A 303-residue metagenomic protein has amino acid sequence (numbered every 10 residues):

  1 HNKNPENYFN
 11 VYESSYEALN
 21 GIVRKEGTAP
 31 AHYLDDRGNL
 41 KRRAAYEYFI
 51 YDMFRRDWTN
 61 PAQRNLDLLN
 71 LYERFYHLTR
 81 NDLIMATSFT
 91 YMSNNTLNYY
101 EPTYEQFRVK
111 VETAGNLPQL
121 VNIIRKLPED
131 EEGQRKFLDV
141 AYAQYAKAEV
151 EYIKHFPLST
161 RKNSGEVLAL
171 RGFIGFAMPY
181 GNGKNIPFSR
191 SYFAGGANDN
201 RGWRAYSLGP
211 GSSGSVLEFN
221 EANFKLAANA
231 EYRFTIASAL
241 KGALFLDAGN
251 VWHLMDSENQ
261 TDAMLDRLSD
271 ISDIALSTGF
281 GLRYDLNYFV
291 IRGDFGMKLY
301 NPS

Functional and structural regions predicted by a protein language model:
K3-F234, F245-A248, W252-D262, R267: C-terminal outer-membrane beta-barrel translocator/porin domains of Gram-negative envelope proteins and their
P102, A237-A239, Y288: A cross-taxa feature marking solvent-exposed loop/turn segments within ectodomains of secreted and single-pass membrane
V167-A169, K241, V290-R292: Membrane-spanning beta-strand positions in outer-membrane beta-barrel proteins
N200, S277-G279, D294: Short glycine/serine/threonine-biased micro-segments
N223, S238-L240, S272: Hydrophobic alpha-helical transmembrane segments and adjacent short intramembrane/lumenal linkers of inner/organellar
E231-S238, Y284: C-terminal substrate/ligand-recognition segments
E258-L286: Strand-loop-strand
N287-S303: Predominantly the C-terminal beta-signal and adjacent terminal strand-loop region of outer-membrane beta-barrel
